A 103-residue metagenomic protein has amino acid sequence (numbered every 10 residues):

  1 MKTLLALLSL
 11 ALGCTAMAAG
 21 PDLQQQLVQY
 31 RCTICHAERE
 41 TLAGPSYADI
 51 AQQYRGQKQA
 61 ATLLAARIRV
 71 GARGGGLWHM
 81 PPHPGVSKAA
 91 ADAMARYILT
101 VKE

Functional and structural regions predicted by a protein language model:
M1-L4: Positively charged n-region of N-terminal signal peptides that target proteins for export
A6-L8: Sec-dependent N-terminal signal peptides
G13-M17: N-terminal signal peptide c-region/cleavage motif recognized by signal peptidases
G20, E40, Q57, A61 (+1 more regions): Solvent-exposed, acidic/flexible segments
Q24, V28, A37-R69: Gly/Gly-Pro-rich "capping" loops immediately C-terminal to redox-active cysteine motifs in periplasmic/lumenal
R31: The −1 position to Zn-ligating cysteines in a subset of zinc-ribbon hairpins
I34, P45-Q52, R67-A95: Axial heme c-ligation environment in periplasmic c-type cytochrome domains
K102-E103: Short, solvent-exposed mixed-charge patches
